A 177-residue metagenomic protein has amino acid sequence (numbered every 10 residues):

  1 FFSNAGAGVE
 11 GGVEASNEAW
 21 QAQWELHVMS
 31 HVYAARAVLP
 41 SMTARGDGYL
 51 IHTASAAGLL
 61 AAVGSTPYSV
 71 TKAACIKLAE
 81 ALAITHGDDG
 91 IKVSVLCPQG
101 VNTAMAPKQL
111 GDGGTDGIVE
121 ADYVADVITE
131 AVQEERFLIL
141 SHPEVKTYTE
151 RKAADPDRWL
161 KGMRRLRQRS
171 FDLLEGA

Functional and structural regions predicted by a protein language model:
F1-A5, H27, H52: Rossmann-fold scaffold of SDR-type NAD(P)-dependent oxidoreductases
A7, N17-V32, D47, C75: Catalytic Tyr-X3-Lys loop
G11, A37-G46: A short helix-coil junction within the Rossmann-fold of NAD(P)-dependent oxidoreductases
A35, T71: Active-site helix of classical SDR
S55: Residue(s) in the substrate-gating loop at a strand-loop-helix junction that position the organic substrate next
G58-L60: Conserved catalytic-site region of short-chain dehydrogenase/reductase
A62-T66: Active-site loop immediately N-terminal to the catalytic Tyr-X3-Lys motif of short-chain dehydrogenase/reductase
A83-T147: SDR active-site lid
